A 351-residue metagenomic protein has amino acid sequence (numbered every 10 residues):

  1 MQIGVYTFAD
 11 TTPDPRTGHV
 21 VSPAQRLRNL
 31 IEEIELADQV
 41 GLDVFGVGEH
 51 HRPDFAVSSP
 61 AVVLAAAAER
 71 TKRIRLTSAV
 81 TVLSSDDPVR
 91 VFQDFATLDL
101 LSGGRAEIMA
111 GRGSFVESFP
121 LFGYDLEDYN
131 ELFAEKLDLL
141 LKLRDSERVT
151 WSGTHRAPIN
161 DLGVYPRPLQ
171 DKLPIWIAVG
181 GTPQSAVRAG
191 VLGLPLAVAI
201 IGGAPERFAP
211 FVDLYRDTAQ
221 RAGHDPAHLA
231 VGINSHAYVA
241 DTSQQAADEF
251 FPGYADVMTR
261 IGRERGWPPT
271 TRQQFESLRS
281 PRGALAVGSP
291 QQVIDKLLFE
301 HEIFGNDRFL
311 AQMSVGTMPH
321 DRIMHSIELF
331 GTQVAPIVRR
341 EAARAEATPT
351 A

Functional and structural regions predicted by a protein language model:
M1-I3, L42-V44, T71-L76, L101-E107 (+5 more regions): Short, well-ordered coil/turn segments that N-cap beta-strands
M1-R75, L173, T348-A351: N-terminal beta1-alpha1-beta2 module of alpha/beta enzyme domains
I3, A37, G41, E49 (+9 more regions): Conserved, mostly hydrophobic/aromatic
V5, E127-V164, A204-D307, R339-A351: An alpha-helical appendage that flanks or caps ligand/catalytic pockets
P15-R16, S84-L194, E206-D213, Q220-R221 (+1 more regions): Internal, glycine-rich beta/alpha segment that forms the wall or movable "lid" of small-molecule/cofactor binding
Q25-L36, D94, G180-V187, Q292-F299: Short, acidic/polar
R26-L30, P60, V91, F133 (+5 more regions): Aromatic/hydrophobic pocket-lining residues that form the small-molecule binding cavity in soluble enzyme cores
D38-Q39, L64-K72, F95, D99-R105 (+4 more regions): Acidic (Asp/Glu)-rich catalytic clusters
